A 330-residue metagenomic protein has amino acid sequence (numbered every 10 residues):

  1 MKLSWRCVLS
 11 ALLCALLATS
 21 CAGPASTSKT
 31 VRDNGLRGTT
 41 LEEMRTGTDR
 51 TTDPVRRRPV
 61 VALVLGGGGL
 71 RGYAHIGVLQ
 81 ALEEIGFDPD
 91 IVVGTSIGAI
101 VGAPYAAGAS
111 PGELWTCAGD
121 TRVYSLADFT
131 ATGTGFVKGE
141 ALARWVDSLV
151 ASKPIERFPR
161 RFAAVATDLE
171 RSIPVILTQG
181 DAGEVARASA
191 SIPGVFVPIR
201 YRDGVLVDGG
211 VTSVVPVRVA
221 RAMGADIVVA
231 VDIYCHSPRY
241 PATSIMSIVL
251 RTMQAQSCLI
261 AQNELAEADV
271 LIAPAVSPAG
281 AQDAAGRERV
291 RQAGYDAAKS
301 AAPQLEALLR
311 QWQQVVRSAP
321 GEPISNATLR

Functional and structural regions predicted by a protein language model:
K2-S4, C21-V92, P104-R330: Patatin-like phospholipase
L9-S20: Bacterial N-terminal signal peptides
G94, G98: Gly/Ala-rich beta-loop-alpha elbow adjacent to hydrolase catalytic centers
